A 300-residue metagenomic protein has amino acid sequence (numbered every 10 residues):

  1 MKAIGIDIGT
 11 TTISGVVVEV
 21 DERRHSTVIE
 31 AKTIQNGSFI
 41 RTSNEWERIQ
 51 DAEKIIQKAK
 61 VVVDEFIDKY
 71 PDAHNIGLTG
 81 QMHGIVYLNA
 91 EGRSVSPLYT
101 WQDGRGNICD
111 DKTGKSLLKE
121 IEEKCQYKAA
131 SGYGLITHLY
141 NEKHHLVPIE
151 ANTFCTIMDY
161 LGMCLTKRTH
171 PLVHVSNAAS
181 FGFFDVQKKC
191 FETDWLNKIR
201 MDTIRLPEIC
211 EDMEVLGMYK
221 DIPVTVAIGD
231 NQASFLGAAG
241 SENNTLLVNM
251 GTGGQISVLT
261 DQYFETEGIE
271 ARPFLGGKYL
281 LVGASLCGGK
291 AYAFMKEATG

Functional and structural regions predicted by a protein language model:
M1-S96, I222-V226: N-terminal glycine/serine-rich phosphate-binding loop of ATP-dependent small-molecule kinases, especially carbohydrate
A3-G5, V17-E19, N107, K112-K128 (+4 more regions): Active-site core segments that coordinate phosphate-bearing ligands/cofactors across diverse enzyme families
I29-A31, N75-L78, T153-T156, D194 (+3 more regions): Beta-strand segments within the central parallel beta-sheet cores of soluble alpha/beta enzyme folds
S43-W46, P97-Y99, P273-V282: Short beta-alpha connecting loops at secondary-structure transitions that line or flank enzyme active sites
W46, D68-T100, Y127-G132, G162-D185 (+2 more regions): Short beta-strand-loop/turn "lid" adjacent to the catalytic site in phosphate-handling enzymes
A59-N75, H144-P148, T193-T203: Phosphate/pyrophosphate-binding loops at sites that engage ATP/ADP/AMP, CoA/4′-phosphopantetheine, polyphosphate
D103: Carbohydrate-associated surface elements
R205, E211-K220, K296-G300: Short, intrinsically disordered, charge-balanced linker/junction segments flanking boundaries in proteins
